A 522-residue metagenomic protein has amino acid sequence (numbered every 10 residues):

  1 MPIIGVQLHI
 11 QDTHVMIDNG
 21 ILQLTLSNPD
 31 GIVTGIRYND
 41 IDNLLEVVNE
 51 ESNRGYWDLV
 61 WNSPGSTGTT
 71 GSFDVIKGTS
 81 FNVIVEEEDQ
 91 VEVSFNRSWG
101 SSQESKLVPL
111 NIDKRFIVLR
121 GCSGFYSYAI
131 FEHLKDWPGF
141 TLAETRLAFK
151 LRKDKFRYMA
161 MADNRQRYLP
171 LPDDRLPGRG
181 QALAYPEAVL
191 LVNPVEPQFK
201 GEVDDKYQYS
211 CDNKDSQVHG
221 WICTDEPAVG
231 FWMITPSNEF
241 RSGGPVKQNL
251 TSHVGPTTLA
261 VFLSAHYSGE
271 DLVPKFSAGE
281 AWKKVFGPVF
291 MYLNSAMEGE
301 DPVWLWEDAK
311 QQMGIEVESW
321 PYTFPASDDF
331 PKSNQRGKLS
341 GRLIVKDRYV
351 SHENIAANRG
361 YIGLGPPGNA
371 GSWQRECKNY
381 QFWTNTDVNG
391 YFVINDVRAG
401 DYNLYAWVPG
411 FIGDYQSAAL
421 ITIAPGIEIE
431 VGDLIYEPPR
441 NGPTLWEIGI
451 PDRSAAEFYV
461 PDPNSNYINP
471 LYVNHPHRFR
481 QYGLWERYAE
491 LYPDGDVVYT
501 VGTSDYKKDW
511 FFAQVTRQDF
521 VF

Functional and structural regions predicted by a protein language model:
M1-V60: Beta-strand-rich N-terminal accessory domains
Q7, V108, Q374-C377: Short loop/turn motifs at secondary-structure junctions and domain boundaries
Q7-M16, N28, N82-Q90, T386-V388 (+1 more regions): Short, ordered beta-strand-loop transition motifs
H9, L59-D136: Extended, loop-rich substrate-binding clefts of extracytoplasmic carbohydrate-active enzymes
I21-N28, D113-V118, V229-I234: Broad, structure-driven detector of short, well-ordered beta-strand segments within folded domains
Q23, G31, N43, S98-S101 (+2 more regions): Solvent-exposed loop/turn segments at secondary-structure junctions within structured extracellular/periplasmic domains
V48-V91, A160-L183: Structured domain cores in non-transmembrane regions
G78-F81, S102, V118, F125 (+1 more regions): Long luminal/extracellular ectodomains of secretory-pathway precursor proteins
